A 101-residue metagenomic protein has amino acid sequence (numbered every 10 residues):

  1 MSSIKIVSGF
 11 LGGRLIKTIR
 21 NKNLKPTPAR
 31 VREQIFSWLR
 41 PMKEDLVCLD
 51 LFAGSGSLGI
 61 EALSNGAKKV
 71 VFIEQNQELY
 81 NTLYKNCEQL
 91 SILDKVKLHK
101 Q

Functional and structural regions predicted by a protein language model:
M1-Q101: Class I S-adenosyl-L-methionine-dependent methyltransferase catalytic core
